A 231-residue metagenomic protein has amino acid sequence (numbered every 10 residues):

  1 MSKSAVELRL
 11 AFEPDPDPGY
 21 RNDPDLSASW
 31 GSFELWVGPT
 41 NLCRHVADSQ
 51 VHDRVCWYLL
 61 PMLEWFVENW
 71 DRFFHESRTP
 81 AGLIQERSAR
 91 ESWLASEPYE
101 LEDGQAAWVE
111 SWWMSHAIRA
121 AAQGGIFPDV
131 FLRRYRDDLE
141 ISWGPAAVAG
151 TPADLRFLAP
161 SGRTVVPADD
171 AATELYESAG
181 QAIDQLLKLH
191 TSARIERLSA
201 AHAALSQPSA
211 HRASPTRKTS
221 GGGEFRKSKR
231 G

Functional and structural regions predicted by a protein language model:
M1-W108, W112, P215-G231: N-terminal low-complexity, intrinsically disordered segments
V37, R72-F73, S77, E100 (+5 more regions): Residue-level detector of solvent-exposed, low-hydrophobicity positions
A81-R156: An exposed acidic His-Trp-rich patch
R133-R217: Mixed-charge, glycine-accented linear interaction segment located at domain edges/termini
